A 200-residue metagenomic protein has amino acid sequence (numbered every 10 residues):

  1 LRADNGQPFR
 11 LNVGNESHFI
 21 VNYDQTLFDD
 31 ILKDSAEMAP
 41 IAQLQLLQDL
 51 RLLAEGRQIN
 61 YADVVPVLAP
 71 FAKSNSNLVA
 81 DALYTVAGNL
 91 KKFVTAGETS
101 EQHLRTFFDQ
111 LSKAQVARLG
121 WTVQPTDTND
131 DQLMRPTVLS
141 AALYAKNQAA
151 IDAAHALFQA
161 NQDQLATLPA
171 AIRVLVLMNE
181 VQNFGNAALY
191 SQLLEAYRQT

Functional and structural regions predicted by a protein language model:
L1-T200: Non-catalytic accessory/interaction domains
